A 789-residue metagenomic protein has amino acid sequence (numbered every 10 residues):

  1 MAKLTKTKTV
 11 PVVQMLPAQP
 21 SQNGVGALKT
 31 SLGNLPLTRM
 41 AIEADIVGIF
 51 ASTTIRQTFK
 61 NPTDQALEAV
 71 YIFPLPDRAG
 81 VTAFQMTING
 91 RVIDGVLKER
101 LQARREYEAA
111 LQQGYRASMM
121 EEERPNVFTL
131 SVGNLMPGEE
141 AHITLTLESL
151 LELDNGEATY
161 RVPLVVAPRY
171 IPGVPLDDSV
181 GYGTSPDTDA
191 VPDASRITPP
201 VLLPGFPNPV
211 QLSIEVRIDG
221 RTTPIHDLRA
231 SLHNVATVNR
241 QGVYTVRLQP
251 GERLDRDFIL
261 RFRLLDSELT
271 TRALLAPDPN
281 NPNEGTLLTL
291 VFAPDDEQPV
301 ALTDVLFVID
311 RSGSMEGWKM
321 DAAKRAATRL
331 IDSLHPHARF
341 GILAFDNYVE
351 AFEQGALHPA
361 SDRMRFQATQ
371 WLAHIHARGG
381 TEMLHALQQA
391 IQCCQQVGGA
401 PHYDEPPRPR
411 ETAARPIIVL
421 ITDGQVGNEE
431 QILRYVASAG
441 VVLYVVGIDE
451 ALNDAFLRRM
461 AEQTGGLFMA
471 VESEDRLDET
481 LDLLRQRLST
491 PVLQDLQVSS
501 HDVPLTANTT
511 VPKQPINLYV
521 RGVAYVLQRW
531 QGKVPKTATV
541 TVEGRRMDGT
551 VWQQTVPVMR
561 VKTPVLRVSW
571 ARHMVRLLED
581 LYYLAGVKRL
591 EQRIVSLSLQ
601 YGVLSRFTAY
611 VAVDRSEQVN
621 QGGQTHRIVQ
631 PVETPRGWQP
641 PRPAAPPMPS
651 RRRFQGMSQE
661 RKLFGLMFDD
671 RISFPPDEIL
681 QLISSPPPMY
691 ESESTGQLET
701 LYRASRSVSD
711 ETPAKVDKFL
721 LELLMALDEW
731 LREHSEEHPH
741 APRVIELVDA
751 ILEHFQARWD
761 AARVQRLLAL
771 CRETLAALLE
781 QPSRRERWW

Functional and structural regions predicted by a protein language model:
M1-G48: N-terminal, polar/Ser/Thr-rich
I42-S52, F59-N61, N134-E140, P204-G205 (+1 more regions): Short, solvent-exposed beta-strand/turn "edge" segments of beta-rich domains on protein surfaces
F59-Q65, F73-L75: Asparagine-centered strand-capping/turn motif at beta-strand->loop junctions
A83-G90, D94-M119, E123, T144-V308 (+4 more regions): An acidic, Ser/Thr-enriched
R104-E108, Q112-A117, L302-W318, R325-T328 (+7 more regions): Short, charged loop segments at secondary-structure junctions
T129-G138, P250: Exposed beta-sheet edge/beta-hairpin loop segments within beta-rich domains
N453-N508: C-terminal helix of von Willebrand factor
P687-W789: Long, low-complexity or tandemly repetitive, helically biased scaffold regions used for multimeric assembly/adhesion
